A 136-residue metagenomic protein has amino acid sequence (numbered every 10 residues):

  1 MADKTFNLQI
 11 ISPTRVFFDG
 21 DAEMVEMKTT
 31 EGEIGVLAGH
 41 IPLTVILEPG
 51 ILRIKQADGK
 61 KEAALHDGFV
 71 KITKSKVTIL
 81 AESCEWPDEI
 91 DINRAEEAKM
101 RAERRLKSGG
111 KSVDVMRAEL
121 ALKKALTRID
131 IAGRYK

Functional and structural regions predicted by a protein language model:
M1-T5: Short, charged, intrinsically disordered terminal tails
N7-R101: Compact, glycine-rich, soluble single-domain proteins
W86-K136: Acidic/glycine-rich phosphate/pyrophosphate-binding loops and surrounding catalytic core that coordinate Mg2+
